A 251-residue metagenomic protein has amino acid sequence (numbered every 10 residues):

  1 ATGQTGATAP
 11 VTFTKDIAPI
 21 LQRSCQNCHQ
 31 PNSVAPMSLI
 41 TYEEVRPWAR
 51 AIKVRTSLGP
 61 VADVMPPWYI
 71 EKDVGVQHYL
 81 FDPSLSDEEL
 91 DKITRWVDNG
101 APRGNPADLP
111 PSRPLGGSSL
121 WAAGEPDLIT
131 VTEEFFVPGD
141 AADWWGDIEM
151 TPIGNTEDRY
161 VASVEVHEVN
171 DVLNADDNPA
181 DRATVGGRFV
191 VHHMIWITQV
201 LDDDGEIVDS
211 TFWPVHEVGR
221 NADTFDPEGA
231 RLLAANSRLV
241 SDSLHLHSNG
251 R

Functional and structural regions predicted by a protein language model:
A1-T151, S163-H167, N236-D242: Aromatic- and Gly/Pro-enriched helix-to-coil junctions and flexible linker segments
P114-R251: His-enriched metal-coordination microenvironments in redox/metal-binding proteins
